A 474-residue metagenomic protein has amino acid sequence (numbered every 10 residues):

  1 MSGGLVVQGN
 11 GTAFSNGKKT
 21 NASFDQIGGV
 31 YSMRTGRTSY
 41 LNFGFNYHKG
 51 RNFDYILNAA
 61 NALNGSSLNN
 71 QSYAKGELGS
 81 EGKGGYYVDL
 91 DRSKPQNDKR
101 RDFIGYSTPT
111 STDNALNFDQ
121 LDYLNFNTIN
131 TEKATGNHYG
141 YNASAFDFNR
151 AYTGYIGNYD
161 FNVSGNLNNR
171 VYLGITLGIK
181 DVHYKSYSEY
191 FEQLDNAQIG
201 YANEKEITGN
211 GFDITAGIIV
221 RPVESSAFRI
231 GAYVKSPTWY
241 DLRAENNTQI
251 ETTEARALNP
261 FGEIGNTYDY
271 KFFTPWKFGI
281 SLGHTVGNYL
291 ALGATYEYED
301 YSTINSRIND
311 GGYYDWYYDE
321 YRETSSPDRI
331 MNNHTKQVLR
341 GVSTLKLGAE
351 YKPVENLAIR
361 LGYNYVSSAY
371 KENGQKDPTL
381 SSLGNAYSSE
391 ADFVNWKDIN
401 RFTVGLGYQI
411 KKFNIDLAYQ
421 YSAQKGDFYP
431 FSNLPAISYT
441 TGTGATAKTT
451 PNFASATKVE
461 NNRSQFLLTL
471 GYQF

Functional and structural regions predicted by a protein language model:
M1-V6, M33-G36: Outer-membrane beta-barrel pore proteins
G3-T20: Surface-exposed strand-loop-strand hairpins of Gram-negative outer-membrane beta-barrel proteins
D25, S32-F474: Outer-membrane beta-barrel porins/channels
